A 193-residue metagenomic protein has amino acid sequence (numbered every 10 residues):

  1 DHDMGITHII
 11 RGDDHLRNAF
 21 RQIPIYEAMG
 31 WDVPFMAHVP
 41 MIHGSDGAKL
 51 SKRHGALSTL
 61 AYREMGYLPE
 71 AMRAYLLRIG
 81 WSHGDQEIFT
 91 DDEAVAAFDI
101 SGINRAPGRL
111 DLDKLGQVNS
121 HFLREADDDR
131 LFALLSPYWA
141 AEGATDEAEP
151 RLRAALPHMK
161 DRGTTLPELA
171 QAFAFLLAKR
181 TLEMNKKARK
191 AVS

Functional and structural regions predicted by a protein language model:
H2-E125, R130-A133, P137: Alpha-helical recognition segments enriched in aromatics with Gly/Pro capping that present substrate-recognition
D128-S193: Small-residue-rich helix-loop
